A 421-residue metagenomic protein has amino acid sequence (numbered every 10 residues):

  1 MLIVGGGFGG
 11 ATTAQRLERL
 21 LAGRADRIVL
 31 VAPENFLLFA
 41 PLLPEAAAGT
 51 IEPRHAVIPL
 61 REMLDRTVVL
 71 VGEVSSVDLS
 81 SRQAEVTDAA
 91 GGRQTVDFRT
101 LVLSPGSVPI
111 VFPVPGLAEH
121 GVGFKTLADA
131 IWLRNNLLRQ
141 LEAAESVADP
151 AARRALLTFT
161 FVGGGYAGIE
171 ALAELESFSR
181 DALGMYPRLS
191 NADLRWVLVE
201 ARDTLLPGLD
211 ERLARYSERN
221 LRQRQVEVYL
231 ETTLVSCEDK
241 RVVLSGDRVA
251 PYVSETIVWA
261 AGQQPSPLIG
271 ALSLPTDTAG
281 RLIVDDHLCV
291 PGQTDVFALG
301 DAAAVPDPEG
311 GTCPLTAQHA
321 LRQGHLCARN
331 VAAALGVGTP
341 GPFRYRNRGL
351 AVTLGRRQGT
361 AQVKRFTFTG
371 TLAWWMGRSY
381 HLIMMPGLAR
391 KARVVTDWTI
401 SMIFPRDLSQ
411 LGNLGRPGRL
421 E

Functional and structural regions predicted by a protein language model:
M1-S76, F159-T160, Y166-L209, V258: Beta1-alpha1 glycine-rich phosphate/pyrophosphate-binding loop at the start of Rossmann-like nucleotide-binding domains
V4, V96-G106, T126, V162 (+4 more regions): Short hydrophobic core segments
T67-Q83, E176-D286, G292, P340: A Rossmann-like FAD-binding core segment of flavoenzymes
V68-T160, V258: FAD-binding core/adjacent interface of flavoenzyme oxidoreductases
T87, S104-P105, T232, S245 (+2 more regions): Short, well-ordered coil/turn residues at beta-beta hairpins and beta-strand->alpha-helix junctions within
E119-A148, R241, P251-R322: FAD-site-proximal beta/loop scaffold in flavoenzymes
A152-L209, E227-Y229, P314-A333, G338-P342 (+1 more regions): Rossmann-like dinucleotide-binding core of oxidoreductases
H319, Q323, A328-E421: C-terminal, flexible cofactor-proximal segment of oxidoreductases
